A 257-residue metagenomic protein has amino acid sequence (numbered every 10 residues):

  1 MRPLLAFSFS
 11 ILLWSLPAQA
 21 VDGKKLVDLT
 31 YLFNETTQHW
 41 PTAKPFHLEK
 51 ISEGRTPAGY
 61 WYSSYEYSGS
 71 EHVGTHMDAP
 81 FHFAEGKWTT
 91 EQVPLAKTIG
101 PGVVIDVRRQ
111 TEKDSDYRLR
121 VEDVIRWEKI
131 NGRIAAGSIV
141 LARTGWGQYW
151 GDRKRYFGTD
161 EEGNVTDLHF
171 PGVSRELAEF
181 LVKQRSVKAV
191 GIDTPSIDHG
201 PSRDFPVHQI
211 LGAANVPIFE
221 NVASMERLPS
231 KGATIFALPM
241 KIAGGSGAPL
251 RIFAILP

Functional and structural regions predicted by a protein language model:
M1-L4: Positively charged n-region of N-terminal signal peptides that target proteins for export
A6-S15: Bacterial N-terminal signal peptides
Q19-P257: Active-/binding-site microenvironments in catalytic and ligand-binding cores
